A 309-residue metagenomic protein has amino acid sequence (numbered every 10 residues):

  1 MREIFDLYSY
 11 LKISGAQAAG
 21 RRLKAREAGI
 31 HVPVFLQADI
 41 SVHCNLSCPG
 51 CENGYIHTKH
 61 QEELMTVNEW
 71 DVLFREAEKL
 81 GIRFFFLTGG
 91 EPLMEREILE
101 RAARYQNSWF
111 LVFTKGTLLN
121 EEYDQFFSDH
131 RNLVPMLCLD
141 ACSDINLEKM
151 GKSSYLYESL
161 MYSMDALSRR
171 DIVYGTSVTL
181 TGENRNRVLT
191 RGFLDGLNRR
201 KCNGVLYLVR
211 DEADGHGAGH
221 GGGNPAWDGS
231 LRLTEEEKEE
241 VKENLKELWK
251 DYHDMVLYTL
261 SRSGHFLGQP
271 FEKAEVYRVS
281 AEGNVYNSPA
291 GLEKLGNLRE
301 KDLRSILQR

Functional and structural regions predicted by a protein language model:
R2-Q125, D129-H130: Conserved alpha-helical substructure of the radical SAM core
A19-A28, V32, S288-R309: Flexible mid-to-C-terminal extensions adjoining Fe-S/redox cofactors in radical SAM and related proteins
L80, Q106, H130-R131, R170 (+2 more regions): Helix C-cap/helix->beta junction micro-motif
R83, L133, N203: Conserved acidic residues
P92, L119, L180, R210 (+1 more regions): Hydrophobic pocket-lining residues within nucleotide cofactor-binding pockets
R96-I98, E122-Y123, N146-L147, G217 (+1 more regions): Short glycine-/acidic-enriched loop or helix-start segments at secondary-structure transitions that form or flank
M136-D140, D144-A274, R278-L295: Radical SAM enzyme [4Fe-4S]-AdoMet core and its adjacent flexible, acidic and glycine-rich loops/tails across
